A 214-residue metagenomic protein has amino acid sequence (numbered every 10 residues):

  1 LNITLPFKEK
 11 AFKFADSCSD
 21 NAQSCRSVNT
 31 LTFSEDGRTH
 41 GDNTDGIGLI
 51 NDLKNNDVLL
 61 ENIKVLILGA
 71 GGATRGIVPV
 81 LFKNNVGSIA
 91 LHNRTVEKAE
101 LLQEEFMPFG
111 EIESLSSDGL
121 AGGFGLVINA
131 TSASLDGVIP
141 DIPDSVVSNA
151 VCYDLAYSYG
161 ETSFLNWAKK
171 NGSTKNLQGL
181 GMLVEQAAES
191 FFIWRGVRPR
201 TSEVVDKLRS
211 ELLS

Functional and structural regions predicted by a protein language model:
N2-N56: Phosphate/diphosphate ligand-binding glycine-rich loop within oxidoreductases
P6, N129-A133, A156-Y157: Short glycine-/small-residue-rich Rossmann-like dinucleotide-binding loops
K13, S134-Y153: Rossmann-fold NAD(P) dinucleotide-binding segment
N43, L53, V58, N62-V86 (+1 more regions): Glycine-rich adenosine-cofactor-binding loop
G46, V151-T201: Rossmann-fold NAD(P)-binding glycine/threonine-rich loop
L60-E61, K83-N85, I142-A150, N171: Short, conserved loop/helix-junction motifs that constitute active-site signature segments in enzyme catalytic cores
N84-F106: NAD(P)-binding Rossmann-fold cofactor-contacting core
F109-F124: Short acidic low-complexity segments
